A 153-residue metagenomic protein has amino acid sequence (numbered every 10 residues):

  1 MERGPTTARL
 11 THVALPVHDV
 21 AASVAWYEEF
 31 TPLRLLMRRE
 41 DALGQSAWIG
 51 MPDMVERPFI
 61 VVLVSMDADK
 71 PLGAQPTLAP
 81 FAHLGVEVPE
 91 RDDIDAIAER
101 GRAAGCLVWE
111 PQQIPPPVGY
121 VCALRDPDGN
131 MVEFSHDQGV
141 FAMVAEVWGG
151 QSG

Functional and structural regions predicted by a protein language model:
M1-R3, A68-A74: Short beta-strand/turn micro-motifs at beta-sheet edges
M1-T6, A98-G153: Vicinal oxygen chelate
P5-T7, P16-V61, S65: Core segments of cupin and vicinal oxygen chelate
R9-H18, A47, P52, L72-R100 (+1 more regions): Vicinal oxygen chelate
H12, T31, E133: Short catalytic micro-motifs in class I SAM-dependent methyltransferases
V24-A25, D95, V132-E133: Alpha-helical elements of the RecA-like P-loop NTPase motor core of helicases
F59-V62, G73-Q75, F134-S135, V144-V147: Short, charged, solvent-exposed linker or helix-capping segments at domain edges/interfaces that act as flexible hinges
V64-K70, D137-Q138: Acetyl-CoA-dependent GNAT
